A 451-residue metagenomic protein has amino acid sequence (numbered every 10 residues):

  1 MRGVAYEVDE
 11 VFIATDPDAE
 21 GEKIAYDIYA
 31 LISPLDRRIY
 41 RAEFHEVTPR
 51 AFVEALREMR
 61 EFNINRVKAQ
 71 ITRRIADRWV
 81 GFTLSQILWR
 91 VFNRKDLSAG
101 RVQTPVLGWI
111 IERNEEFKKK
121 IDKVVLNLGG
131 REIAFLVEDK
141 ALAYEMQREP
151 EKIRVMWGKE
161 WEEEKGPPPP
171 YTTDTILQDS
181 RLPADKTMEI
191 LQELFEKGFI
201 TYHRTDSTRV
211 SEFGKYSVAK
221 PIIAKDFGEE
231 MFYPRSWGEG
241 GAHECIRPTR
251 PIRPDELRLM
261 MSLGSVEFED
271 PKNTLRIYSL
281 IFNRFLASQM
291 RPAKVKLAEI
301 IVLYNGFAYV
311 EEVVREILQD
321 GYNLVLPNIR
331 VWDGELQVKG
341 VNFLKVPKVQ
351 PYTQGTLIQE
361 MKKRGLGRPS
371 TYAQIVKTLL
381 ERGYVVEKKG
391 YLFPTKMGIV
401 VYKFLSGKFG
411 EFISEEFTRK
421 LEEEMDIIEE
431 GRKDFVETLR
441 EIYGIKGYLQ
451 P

Functional and structural regions predicted by a protein language model:
R2-P451: Core catalytic DNA strand-manipulation module of type IA topoisomerases
